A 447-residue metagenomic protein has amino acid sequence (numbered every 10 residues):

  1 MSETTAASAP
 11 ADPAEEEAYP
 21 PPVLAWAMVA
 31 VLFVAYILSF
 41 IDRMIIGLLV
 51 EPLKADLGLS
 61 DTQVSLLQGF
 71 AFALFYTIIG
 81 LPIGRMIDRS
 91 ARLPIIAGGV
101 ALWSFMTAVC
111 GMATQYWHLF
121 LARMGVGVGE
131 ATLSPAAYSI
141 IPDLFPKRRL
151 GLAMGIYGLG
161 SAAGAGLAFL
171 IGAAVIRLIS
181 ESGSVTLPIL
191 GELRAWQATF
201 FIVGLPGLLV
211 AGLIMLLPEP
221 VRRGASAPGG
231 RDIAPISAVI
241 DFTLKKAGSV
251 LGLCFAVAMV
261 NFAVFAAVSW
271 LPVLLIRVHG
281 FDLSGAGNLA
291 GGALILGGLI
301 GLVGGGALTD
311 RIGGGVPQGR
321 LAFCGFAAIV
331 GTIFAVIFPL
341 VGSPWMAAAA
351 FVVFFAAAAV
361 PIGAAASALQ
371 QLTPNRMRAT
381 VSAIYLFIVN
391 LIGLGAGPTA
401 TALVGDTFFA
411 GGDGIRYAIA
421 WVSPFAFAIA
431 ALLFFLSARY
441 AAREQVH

Functional and structural regions predicted by a protein language model:
E15-P21, P220-L253, V278: Juxtamembrane intracellular "pre-TM" segments in multi-pass secondary transporters
I46-G47, K246-L302, A359-I362, A366 (+1 more regions): Extracytoplasmic gate region of multi-pass secondary transporters
L49-I78: Extracellular/periplasmic helix-loop-helix junction of adjacent transmembrane segments in MFS-like secondary
G58, A91, M112-H118, P146 (+1 more regions): Helix-breaking motifs and short loop linkers at transmembrane-helix boundaries and internal kinks in secondary membrane
I78-W117: Conserved MFS/SLC helix-loop-helix module at the cytosolic interface between two early adjacent transmembrane helices
A122-S161: Cytoplasmic helix-loop-helix junction between adjacent transmembrane helices in 12-TM secondary transporters
Y157-M215: Helix-loop-helix hairpin linking two adjacent transmembrane segments in secondary transporters
P317-A365: C-terminal transmembrane helical hairpin of 12-TM major facilitator-type secondary transporters
